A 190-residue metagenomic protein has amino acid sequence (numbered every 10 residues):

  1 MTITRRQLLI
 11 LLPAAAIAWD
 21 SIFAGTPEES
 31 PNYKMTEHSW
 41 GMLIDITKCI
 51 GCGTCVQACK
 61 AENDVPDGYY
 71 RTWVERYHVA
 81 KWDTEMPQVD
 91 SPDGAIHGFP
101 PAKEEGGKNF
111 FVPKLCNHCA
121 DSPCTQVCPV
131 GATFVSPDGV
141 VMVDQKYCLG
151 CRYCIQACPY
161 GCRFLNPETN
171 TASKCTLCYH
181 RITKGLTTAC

Functional and structural regions predicted by a protein language model:
M1-A15: N-terminal secretory signal peptides and thylakoid transit peptides that target proteins across membranes
W19-T54: C-terminal segment of N-terminal export signals and the immediately downstream linker at the start of the mature
I22, T54-E75, D121-Y147, Y153-N170 (+1 more regions): Iron-sulfur cluster-binding cysteine motifs and their immediate structural context in ferredoxin-like electron-transfer
W40-M42, K48, G107-N109, N117-C119 (+3 more regions): Short, flexible, mixed-charge glycine/proline-rich loop motifs that serve as phosphate/nucleic-acid-contacting
K81-N109, I155-R163, K184-A189: Short Fe-S-cluster ligation motifs
I96-T125, A132: Right-handed parallel beta-helix
K114, A172-S173: Short, solvent-exposed interaction modules
T176: Cys/His-clustered metal-coordination modules, chiefly Zn-binding fingers
